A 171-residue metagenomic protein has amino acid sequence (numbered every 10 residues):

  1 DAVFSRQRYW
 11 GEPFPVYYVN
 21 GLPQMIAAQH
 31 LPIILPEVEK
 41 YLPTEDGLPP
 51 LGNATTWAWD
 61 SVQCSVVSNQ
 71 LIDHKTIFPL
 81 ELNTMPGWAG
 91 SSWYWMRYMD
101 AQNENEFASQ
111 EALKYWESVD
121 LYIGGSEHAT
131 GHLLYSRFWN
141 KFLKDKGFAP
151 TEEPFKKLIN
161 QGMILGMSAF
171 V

Functional and structural regions predicted by a protein language model:
D1-V171: Structured secondary-structure scaffolds
